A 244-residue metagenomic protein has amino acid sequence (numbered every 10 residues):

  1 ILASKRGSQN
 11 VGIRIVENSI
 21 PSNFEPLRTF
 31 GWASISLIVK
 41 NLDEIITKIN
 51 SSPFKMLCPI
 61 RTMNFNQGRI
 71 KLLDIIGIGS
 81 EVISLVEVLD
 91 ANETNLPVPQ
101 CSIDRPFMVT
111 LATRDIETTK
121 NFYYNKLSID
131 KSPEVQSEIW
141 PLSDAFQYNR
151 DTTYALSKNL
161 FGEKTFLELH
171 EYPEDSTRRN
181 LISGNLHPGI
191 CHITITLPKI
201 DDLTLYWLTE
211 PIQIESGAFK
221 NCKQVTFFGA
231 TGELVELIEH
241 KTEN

Functional and structural regions predicted by a protein language model:
I1-I13, I20: Hydrophobic, helix-prone linear segments
I1-L2, P21-T29, K40: Post-signal peptide N-terminal segment of secreted/secretory-pathway proteins
V11-R14, S36-L37, D43-S102, L111 (+3 more regions): Vicinal oxygen chelate
E17-P21, A33: Conserved donor-binding loop and adjoining core beta-sheet/short helix segment in diverse acyl/aminoacyl transferases
E25-L27, P99-Q100, S183-N185: Short consensus segments that form the blades of beta-propeller domains, in both extracellular/periplasmic
F30-S34, P106-F107, P188-I190: Eukaryotic phosphotyrosine signaling hubs
I45-S52, D115-K131: Amphipathic alpha-helical segments
E174, G184-I195: Low-complexity, glycine/alanine/valine/leucine- and proline-rich hydrophobic stretches
